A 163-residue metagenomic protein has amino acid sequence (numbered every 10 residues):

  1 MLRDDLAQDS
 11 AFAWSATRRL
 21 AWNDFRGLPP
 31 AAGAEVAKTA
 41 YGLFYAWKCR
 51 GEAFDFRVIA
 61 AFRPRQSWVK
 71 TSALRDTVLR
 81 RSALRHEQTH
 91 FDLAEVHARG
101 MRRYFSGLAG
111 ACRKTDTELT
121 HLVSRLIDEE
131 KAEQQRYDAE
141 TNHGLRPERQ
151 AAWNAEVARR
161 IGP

Functional and structural regions predicted by a protein language model:
M1-V58, F62-T71, G110-P163: Metalloprotease/metallohydrolase-associated module, dominated by Zn2+-dependent proteases
A61-R102: Mid-length scaffold segments of soluble, non-membrane domains
M101-A111: Substrate-binding/catalytic groove segments of enzymes that remodel or degrade extracellular structural polymers
